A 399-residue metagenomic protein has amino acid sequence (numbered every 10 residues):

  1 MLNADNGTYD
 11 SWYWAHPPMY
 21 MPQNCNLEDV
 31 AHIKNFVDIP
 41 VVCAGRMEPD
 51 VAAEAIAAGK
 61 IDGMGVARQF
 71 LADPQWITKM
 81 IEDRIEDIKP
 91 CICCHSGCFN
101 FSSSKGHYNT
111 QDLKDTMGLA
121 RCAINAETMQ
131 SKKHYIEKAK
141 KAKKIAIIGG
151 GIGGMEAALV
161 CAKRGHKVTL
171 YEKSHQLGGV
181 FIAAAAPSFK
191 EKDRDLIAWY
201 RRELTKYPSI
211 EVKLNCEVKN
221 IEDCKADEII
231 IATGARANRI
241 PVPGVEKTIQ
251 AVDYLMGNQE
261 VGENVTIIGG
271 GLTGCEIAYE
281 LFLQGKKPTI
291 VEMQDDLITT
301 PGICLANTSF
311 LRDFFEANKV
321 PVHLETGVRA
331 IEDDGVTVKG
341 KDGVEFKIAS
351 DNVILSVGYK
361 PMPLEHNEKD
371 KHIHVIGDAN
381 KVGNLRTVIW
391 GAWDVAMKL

Functional and structural regions predicted by a protein language model:
M1-I148, I152, E156-V168, Q176 (+2 more regions): Flavin-dependent oxidoreductase catalytic cores
D73-K79, Y279-I290, V388-L399: Internal hydrophobic alpha-helix adjacent to the cofactor/substrate pocket in enzyme cavities
N125-A139, K206, V212-L214, T233-Q284 (+1 more regions): Glycine-rich dinucleotide-binding loop and its adjacent helix/turn
K167-K206, E280-T326: Rossmann-like dinucleotide-binding cores of NAD(P)H-dependent redox enzymes
K213-C224, R236, L324-G335: A conserved short coil-to-beta-strand element within the FAD-binding core of flavoproteins
A226-E228, A232-N238, Y254, S350-M362: Glycine-/small-residue-rich beta->alpha transition segments that form the dinucleotide
I277, T300-N307, I376-L399: A conserved FAD-binding loop/helix module that cradles the flavin
V336-V338, V344-E368, V375-G377, K381-W390: C-terminal catalytic lobe of FAD-dependent flavoproteins
